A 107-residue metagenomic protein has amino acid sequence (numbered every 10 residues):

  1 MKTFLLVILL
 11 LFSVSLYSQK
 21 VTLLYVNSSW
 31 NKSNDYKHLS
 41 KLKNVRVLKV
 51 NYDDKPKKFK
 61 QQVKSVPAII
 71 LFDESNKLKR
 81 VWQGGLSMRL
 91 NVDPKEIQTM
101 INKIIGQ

Functional and structural regions predicted by a protein language model:
F4-V14: Sec-dependent N-terminal signal peptides
S18-V47: Local sequence-structure signature of Cys/Sec-based thiol-disulfide redox active-site neighborhoods
T22-Y25, A68-I70, V81: Soluble periplasmic/extracytoplasmic beta-strand elements of cell-envelope proteins
K32, Q62, L90-P94: Solvent-exposed, acidic/flexible segments
Y52-F59: N-terminal post-signal-peptidase region of extra-cytosolic proteins
Q61-F72: Structural micro-motif
D73-Q107: Non-catalytic, surface beta->alpha helical segment in thiol-disulfide oxidoreductase systems
